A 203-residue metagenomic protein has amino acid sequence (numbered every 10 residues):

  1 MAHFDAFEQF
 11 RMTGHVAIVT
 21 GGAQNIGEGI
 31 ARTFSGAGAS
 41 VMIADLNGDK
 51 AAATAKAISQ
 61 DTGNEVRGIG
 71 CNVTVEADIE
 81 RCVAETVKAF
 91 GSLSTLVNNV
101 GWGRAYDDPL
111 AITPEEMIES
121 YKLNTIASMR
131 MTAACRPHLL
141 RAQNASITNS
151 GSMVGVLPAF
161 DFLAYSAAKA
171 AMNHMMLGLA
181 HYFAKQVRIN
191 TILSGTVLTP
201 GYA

Functional and structural regions predicted by a protein language model:
F10-M42: Canonical Rossmann dinucleotide-binding motif of NAD(H)/NADP(H)-dependent dehydrogenases/reductases, specifically
F34, N173, F183-L198: Conserved Rossmann-fold SDR core element
D107-P109, T113-I118: Substrate-binding pocket helix/loop in short-chain dehydrogenase/reductase
P109-L110, L157-L163: Active-site loop immediately N-terminal to the catalytic Tyr-X3-Lys motif of short-chain dehydrogenase/reductase
T132, A168: Active-site helix of classical SDR
P137, A180-K185: Alpha-helical segment proximal to the catalytic Tyr-Lys
S152: Residue(s) in the substrate-gating loop at a strand-loop-helix junction that position the organic substrate next
